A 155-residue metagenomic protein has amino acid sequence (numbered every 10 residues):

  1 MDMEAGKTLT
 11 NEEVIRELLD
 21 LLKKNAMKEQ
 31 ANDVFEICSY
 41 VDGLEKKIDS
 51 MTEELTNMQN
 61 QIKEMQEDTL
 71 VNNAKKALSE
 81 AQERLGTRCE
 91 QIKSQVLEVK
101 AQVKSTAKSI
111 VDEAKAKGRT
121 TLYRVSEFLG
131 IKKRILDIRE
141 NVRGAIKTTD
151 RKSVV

Functional and structural regions predicted by a protein language model:
M1-K93, L97: Leu/Val/Ala/Ile-rich N-terminal alpha-helices, chiefly Sec-type signal peptides and the beginnings
T52, Q61, Q66, A77-E113 (+3 more regions): Extended, low-complexity, charged alpha-helical tracts that assemble into coiled-coils or amphipathic helices used
K152-V154: Conserved small/polar residues in nucleotide/adenosyl-binding loops
